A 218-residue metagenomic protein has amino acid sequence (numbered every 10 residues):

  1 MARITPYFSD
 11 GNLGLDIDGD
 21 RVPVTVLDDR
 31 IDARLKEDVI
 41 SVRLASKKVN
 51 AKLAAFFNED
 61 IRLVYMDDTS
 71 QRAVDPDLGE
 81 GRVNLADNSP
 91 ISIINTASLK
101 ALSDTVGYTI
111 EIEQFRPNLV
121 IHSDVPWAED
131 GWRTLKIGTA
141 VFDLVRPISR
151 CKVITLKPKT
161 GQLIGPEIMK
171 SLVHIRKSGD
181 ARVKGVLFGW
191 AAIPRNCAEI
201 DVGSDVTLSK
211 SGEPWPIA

Functional and structural regions predicted by a protein language model:
M1-A218: Metal-cofactor-dependent catalytic cores
